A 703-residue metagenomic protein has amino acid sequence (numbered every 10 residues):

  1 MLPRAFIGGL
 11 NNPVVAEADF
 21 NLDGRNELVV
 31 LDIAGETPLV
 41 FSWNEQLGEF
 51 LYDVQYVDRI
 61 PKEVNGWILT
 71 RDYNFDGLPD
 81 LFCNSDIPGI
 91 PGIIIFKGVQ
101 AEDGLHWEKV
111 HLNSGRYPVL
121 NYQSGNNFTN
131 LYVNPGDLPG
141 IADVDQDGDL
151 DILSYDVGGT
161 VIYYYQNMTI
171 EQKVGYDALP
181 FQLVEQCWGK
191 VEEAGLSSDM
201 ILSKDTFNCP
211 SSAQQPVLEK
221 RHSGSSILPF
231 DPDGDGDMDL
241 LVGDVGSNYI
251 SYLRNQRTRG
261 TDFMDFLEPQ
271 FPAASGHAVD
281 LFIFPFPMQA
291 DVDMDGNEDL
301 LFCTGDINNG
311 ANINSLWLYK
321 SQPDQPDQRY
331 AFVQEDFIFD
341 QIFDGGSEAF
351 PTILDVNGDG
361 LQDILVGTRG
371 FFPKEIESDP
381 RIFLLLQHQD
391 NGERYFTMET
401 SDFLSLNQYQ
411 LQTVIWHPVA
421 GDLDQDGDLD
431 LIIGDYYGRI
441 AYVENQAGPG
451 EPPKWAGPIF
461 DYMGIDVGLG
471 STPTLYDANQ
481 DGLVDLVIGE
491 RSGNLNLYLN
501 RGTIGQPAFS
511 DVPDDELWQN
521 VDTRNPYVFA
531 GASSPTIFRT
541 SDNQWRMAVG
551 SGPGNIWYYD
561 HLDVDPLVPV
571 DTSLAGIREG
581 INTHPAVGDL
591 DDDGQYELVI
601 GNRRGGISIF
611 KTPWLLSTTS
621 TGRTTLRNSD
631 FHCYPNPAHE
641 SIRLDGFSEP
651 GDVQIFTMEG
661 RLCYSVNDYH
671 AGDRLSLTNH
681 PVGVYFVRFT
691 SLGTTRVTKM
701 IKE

Functional and structural regions predicted by a protein language model:
M1-T621: Beta-propeller-forming repeat regions
T624-E703: C-terminal outer-membrane/trafficking sorting elements
